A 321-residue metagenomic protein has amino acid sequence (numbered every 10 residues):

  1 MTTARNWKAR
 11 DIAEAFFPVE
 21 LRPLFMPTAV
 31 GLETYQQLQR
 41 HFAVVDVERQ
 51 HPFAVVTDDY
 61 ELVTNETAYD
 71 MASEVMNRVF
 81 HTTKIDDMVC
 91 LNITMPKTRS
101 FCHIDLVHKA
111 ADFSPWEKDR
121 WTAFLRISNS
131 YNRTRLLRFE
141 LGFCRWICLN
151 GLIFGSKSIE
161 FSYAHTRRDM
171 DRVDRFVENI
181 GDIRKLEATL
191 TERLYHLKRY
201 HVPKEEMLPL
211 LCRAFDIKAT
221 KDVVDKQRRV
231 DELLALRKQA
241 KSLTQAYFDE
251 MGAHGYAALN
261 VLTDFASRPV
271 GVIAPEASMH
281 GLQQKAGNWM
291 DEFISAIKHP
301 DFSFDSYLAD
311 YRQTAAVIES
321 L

Functional and structural regions predicted by a protein language model:
M1-S73: Feature for intrinsically disordered/low-complexity regulatory segments and propeptides
M1-V30, L91, V107-L321: Intrinsically disordered, low-complexity regions enriched in serine/threonine
Q37, M95-R99, K118-R120: A generic structural signal for short, non-catalytic loop/turn and secondary-structure boundary residues
N77-A110: A short acidic/basic microdomain associated with nuclease active sites
